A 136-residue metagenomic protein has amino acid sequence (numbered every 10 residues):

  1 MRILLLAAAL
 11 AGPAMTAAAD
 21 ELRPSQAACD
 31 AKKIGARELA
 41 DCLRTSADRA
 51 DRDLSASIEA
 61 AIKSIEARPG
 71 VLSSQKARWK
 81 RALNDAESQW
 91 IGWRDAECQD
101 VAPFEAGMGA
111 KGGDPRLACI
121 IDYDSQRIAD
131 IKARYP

Functional and structural regions predicted by a protein language model:
M1-L4: Positively charged n-region of N-terminal signal peptides that target proteins for export
L6-A7, A17: Cleavable N-terminal signal peptides
G12-T16: N-terminal signal peptide c-region/cleavage motif recognized by signal peptidases
A18-P136: N-terminal alpha-helical modules
